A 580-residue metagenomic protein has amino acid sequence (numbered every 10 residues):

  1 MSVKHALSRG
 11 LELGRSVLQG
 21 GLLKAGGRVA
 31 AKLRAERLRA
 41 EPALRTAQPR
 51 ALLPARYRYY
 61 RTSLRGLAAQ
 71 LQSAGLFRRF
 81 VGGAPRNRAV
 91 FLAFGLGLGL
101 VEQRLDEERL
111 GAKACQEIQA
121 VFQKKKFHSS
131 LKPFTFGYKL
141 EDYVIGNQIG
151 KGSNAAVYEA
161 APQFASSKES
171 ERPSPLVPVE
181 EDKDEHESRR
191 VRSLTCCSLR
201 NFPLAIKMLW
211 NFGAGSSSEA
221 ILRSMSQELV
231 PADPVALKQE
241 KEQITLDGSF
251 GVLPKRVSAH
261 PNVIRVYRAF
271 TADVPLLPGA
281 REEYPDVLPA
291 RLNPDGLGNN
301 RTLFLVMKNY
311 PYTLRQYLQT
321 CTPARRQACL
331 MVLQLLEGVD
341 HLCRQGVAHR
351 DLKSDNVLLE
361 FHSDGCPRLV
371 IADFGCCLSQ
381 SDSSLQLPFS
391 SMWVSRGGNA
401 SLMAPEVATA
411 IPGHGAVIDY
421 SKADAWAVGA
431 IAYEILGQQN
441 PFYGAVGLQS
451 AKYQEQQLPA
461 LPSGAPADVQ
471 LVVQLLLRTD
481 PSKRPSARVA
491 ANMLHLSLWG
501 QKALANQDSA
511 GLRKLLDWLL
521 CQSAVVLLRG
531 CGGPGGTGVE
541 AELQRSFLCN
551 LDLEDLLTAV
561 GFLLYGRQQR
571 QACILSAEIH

Functional and structural regions predicted by a protein language model:
M1-T245, Q501-H580: Non-catalytic localization/regulatory regions flanking kinase domains
L222, L229-D233, V407-G464: Conserved C-lobe activation region of Hanks-type protein kinase-like domains
A236-R281, D286-R291: Conserved HxN/HPN-centered segment at the entrance to the catalytic loop of eukaryotic protein kinase-like domains
C343-F361: Catalytic-loop of the protein kinase fold
D355-S401: Activation segment/activation loop of eukaryotic-type protein kinase catalytic domains
G464-R478: Conserved C-terminal C-lobe helix
R478-L504: Terminal C-lobe "cap" of eukaryotic-type protein kinase domains
